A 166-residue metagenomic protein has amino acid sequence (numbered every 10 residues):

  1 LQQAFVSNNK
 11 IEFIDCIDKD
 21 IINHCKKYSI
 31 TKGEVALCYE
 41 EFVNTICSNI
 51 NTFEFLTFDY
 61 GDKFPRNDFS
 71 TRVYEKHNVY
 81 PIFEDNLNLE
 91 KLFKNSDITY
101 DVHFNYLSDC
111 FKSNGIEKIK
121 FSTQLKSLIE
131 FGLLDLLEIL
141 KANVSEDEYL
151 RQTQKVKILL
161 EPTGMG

Functional and structural regions predicted by a protein language model:
L1-H24: Class I S-adenosyl-L-methionine-dependent methyltransferase module
I17-G166: Long, Lys/Arg- and hydrophobic-enriched amphipathic alpha-helices
